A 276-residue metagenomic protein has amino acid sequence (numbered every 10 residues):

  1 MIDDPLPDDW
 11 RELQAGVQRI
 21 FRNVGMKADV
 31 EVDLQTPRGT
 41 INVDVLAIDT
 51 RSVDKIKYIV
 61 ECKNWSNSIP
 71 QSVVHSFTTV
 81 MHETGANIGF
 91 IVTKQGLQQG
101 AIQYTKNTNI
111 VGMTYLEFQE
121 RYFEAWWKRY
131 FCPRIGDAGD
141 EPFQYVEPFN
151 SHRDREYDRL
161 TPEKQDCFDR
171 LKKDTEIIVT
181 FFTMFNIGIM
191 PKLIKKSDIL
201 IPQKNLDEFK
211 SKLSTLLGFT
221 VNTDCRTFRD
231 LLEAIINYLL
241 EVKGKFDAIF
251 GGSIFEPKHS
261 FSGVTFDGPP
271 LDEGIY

Functional and structural regions predicted by a protein language model:
M1-Q35: Acidic-basic catalytic patches of nuclease active cores, encompassing PD-(D/E)XK and other metal-cofactor nuclease
D4, T93-Q144, P148: Domain-level recognition of nuclease-like catalytic cores that cleave nucleotide substrates
F21, V45-A47, I56-N64: Conserved catalytic cores of phosphodiester-cleaving nucleases, focusing on short active-site segments
K27-R51: Active-site metal-binding core of divalent-cation-utilizing nuclease and nuclease-like domains
S52, T79-A86, Q103-M113: Arginine/glycine-rich "motif VI" loop of SF2 helicases in the C-terminal RecA-like domain
K57-V80: Active-site ExK catalytic segment of metal-dependent nucleases
N87-V92: Short catalytic-loop micro-motif centered on adjacent basic/acidic residues
R129, E141-Y276: Long, low-complexity, intrinsically disordered terminal regions
